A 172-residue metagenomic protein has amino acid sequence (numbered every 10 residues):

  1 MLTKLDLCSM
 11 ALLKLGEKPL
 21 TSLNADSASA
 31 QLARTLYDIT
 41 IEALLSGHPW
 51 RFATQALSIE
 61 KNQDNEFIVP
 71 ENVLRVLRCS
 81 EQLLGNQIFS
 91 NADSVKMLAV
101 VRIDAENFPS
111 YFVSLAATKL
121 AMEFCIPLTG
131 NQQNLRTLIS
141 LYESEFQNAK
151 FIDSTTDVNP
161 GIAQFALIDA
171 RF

Functional and structural regions predicted by a protein language model:
M1, D6-L7, R78-F172: Internal mixed-charge
M1-L45: Long, hydrophobic N-terminal alpha-helical segment
L12-G16, L20, I41, L45 (+4 more regions): Hydrophobic/aromatic-lined pockets within catalytic cores
N24, A56, F112, A116: Solvent-exposed, flexible loop/coil residues
S27-A28, A56, R136: Sparse recognition of residues in long alpha-helices and their boundaries
Q31-L77: Short, well-structured hydrophobic secondary-structure segments
